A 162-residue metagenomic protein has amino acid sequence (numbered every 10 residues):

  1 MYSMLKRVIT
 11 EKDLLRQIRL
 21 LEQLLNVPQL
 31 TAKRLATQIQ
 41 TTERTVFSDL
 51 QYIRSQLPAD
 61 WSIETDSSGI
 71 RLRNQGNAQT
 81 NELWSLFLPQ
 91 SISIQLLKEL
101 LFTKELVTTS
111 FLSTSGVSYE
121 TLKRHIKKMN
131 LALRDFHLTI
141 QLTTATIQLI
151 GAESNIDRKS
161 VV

Functional and structural regions predicted by a protein language model:
M1-V8, R73-S85: Short, Lys/Arg-enriched N-terminal segment that forms or immediately precedes the first helix of a structured domain
D13-I18, P89-L96: Short, leucine-enriched amphipathic alpha-helices that occur as contiguous helical runs
L25-T31, L101-V107: Short capping segments at the starts of secondary-structure elements
T37, S113: Alpha-helical residues within the helix-turn-helix
T41, L101-T103, V117: The short coil/loop that forms the "turn" connecting the two helices of the helix-turn-helix
R44, E120-T121: Key DNA-contact positions within bacterial/archaeal DNA-binding proteins
L50-N74, N130-L149: DNA-binding patch around the recognition helix
V161: Conserved small/polar residues in nucleotide/adenosyl-binding loops
